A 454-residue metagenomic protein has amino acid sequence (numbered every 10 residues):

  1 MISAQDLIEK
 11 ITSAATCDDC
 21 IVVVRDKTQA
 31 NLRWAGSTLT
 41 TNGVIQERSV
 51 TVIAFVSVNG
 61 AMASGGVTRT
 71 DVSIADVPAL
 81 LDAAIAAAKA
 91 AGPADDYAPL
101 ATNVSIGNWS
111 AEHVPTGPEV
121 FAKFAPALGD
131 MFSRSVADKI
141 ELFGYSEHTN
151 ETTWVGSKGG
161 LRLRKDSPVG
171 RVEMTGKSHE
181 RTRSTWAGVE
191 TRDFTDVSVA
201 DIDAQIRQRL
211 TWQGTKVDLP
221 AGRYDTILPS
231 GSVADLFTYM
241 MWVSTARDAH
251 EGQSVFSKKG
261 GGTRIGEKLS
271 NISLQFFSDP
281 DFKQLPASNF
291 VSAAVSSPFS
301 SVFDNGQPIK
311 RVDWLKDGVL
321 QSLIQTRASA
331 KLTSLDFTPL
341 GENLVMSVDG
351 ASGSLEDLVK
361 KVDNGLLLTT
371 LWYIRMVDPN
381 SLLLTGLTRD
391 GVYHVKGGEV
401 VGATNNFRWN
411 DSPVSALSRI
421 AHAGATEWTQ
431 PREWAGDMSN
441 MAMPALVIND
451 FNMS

Functional and structural regions predicted by a protein language model:
M1-S301, Q307, K316-D317, G397 (+2 more regions): Active-site bordering "gate/hinge" segments that shape substrate access to catalytic or cofactor-binding pockets
G261-S454: Dual-mode signal for accessory low-complexity, basic/Gly-rich regions
